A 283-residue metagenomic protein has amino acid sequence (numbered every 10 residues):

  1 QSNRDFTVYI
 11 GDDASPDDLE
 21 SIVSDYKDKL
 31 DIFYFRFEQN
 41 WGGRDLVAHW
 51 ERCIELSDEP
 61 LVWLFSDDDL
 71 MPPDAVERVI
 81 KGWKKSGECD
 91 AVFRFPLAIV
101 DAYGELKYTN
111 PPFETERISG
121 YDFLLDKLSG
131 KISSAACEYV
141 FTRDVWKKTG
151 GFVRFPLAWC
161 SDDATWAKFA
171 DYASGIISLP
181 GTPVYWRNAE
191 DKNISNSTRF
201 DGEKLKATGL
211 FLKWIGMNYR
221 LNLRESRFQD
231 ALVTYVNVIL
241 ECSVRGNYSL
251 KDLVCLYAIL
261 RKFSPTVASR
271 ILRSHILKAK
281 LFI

Functional and structural regions predicted by a protein language model:
Q1-D5: Short, acidic, metal-binding catalytic loop of nucleotide-sugar glycosyltransferases
D12-S21, Q39, M71: A conserved acidic beta->alpha catalytic loop
E38-S57: Glycine-rich, basic loop-to-helix element that forms the pyrophosphate-binding segment of sugar-nucleotide handling
V62: Short aromatic/hydrophobic "clamp" motif used to bind/position activated sugar donors
D74-T109: Conserved donor NDP-sugar-binding/catalytic core segment of glycosyltransferases
R117-F200: Conserved nucleotide-sugar donor-binding catalytic segment
S119, A158, D171-S174, T182-E190 (+2 more regions): Catalytic core of nucleotide-sugar-dependent glycosyltransferases
I239-I283: Membrane-interface aromatic/basic loop that binds lipid-linked glycans or pyrophosphate carriers, typified by
